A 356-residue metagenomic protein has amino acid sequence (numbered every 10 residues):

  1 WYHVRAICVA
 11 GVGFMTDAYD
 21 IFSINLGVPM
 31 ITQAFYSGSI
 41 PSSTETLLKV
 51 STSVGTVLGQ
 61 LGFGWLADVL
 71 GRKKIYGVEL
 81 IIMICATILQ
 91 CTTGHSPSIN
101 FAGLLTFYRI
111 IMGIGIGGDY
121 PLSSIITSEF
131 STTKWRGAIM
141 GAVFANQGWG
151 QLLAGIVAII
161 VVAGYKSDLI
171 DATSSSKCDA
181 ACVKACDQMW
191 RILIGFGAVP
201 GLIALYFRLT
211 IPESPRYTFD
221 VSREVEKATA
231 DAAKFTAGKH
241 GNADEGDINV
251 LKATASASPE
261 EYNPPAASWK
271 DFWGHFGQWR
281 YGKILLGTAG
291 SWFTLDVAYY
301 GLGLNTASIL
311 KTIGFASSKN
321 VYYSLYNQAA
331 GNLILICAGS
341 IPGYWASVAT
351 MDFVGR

Functional and structural regions predicted by a protein language model:
W1-G238, N242-R356: Transmembrane-helix signature of 12-pass secondary carriers
